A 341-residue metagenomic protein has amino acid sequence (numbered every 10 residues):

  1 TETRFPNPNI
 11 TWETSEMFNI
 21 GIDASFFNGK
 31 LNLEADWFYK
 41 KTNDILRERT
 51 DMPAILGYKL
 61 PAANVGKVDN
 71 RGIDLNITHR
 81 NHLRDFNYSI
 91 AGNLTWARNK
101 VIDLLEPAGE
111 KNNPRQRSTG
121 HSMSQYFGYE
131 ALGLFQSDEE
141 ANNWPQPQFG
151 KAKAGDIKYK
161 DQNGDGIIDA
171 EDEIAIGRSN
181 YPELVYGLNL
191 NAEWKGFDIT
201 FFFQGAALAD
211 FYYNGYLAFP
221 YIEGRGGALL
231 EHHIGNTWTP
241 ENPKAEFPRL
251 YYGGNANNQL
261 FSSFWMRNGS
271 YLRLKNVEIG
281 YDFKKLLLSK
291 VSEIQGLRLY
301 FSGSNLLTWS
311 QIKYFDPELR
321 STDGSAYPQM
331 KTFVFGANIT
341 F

Functional and structural regions predicted by a protein language model:
T1-N32, L60-L83, G120-G128, S179-V185 (+1 more regions): Outer-membrane beta-barrel signature, preferentially recognizing the C-terminal barrel domain of Gram-negative
W12-L56, Y88, T95, N99: Membrane-embedded beta-barrel scaffold of Gram-negative outer-membrane proteins
I20-A24, A35, L75-H79, L188-W194 (+3 more regions): Residues on the lipid-exposed face of transmembrane beta-strands in outer-membrane beta-barrel proteins
G29-L33, I73, R84-F86, G196-F201 (+1 more regions): Repeated loop/turn-to-beta-strand initiation elements of outer-membrane beta-barrel proteins
W37-N43, H79-N81, L94-K100, W194-G196 (+5 more regions): Transmembrane beta-strands of outer-membrane beta-barrel pores
A62-N70, N113-E139, G226, I234 (+3 more regions): C-terminal beta-signal and terminal closure region of outer-membrane beta-barrel proteins
A63, R80-N180: Conserved small-residue
A206-R298: Extracytoplasmic gating/loop element in the C-terminal half of outer-membrane beta-barrel translocons and assembly
